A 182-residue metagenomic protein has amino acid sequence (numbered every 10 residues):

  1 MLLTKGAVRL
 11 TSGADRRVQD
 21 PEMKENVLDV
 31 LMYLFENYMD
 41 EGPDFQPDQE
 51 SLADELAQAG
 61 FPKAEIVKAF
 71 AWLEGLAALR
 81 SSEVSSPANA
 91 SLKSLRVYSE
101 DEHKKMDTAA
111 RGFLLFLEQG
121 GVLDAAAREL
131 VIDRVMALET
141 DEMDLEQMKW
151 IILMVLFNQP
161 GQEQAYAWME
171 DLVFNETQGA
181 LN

Functional and structural regions predicted by a protein language model:
M1-E22: N-terminal amphipathic/basic-hydrophobic helices that include classical n-h-c signal peptides and signal-anchor
R17-M32, K105-M106: Short alpha-helical segments that sit at the start of domains
V27-E41, Q49, L95-S99, F113-F116: Eukaryotic low-complexity, mixed-charge intrinsically disordered interaction/regulatory segments enriched in acidic
M32-E36, W72-G75, L115-Q119, K149-N158: Short, hydrophobic/amphipathic alpha-helical patches that form generic packing surfaces within helical domains
F35-V84: N-terminal interaction modules that seed assembly of large macromolecular complexes
S51, L130-V135: Short, conserved phosphate-binding/catalytic loop or strand-edge motifs used in phosphoryl-/nucleotidyl-transfer
A88-D124, Q178-N182: Short, amphipathic alpha-helical interaction segments positioned at domain boundaries
R134, D141, K149-N182: Glycine-rich, aromatic-bearing surface loops/beta-hairpins
